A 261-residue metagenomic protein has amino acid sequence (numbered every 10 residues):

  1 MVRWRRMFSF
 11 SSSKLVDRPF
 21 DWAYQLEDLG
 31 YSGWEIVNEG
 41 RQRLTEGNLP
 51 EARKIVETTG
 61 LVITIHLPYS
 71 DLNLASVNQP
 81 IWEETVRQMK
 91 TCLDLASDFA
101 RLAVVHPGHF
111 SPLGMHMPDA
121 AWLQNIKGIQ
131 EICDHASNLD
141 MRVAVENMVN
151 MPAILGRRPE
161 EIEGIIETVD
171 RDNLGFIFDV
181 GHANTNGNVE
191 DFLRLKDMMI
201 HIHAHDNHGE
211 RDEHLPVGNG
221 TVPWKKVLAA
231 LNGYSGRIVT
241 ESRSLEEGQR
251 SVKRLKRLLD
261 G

Functional and structural regions predicted by a protein language model:
M1-L93, D260-G261: N-terminal pre-domain/capping segments
V2-F8, V16, F20-E27, L102 (+2 more regions): Histidine-acidic metal/acid-base catalytic patches
K14-V16, N38-G40, Y69-D71, P107-S111 (+4 more regions): Active-site-proximal loop/turn and secondary-structure-junction residues that shape catalytic pockets, frequently
L26, W34, T85, A96 (+4 more regions): Conserved, mostly hydrophobic/aromatic
E27, E57, S97, S137 (+1 more regions): Anion (oxyanion) recognition and catalysis
Y31, V62, R142, G175 (+1 more regions): Hydrophobic "anchor" residues on beta-strands that sit immediately upstream of conserved functional sites
R53-P68, I126-A136, E163, T168-V169 (+1 more regions): Alpha-helix-loop-beta-strand connector modules within alpha/beta enzyme cores
Q79-G175: Active-site acidic/histidine proton-transfer and metal-coordination neighborhood in alpha/beta enzyme cores
